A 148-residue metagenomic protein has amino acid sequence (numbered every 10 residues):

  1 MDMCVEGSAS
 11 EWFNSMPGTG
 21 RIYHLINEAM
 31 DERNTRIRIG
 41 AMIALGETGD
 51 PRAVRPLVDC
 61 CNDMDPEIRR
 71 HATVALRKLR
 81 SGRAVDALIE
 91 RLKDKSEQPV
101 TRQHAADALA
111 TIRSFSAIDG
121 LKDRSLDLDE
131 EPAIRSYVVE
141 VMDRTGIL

Functional and structural regions predicted by a protein language model:
M1-H24, E28-D31, R36-R38: N-terminal alpha-helical scaffold/docking segments in eukaryotic complex subunits
E6, S10, A41-M42, V58 (+5 more regions): Hydrophobic core positions within HEAT/HEAT-like alpha-solenoid repeats
W12, A44, A75-K78, A108-T111 (+1 more regions): Core register positions within helices of long alpha-helical scaffolds
S15-A29, D50-N62, S81-K93, S114-L126 (+1 more regions): Amphipathic alpha-helical scaffolding segments comprising HEAT/armadillo-like alpha-solenoid repeats
R33-N34, M64-D65, S96-Q98, D129-E131: Short inter-helical turns and helix N-cap capping residues of alpha-solenoid HEAT/ARM repeat scaffolds
I39-A44, R55-K78: Acidic (E/D-rich), amphipathic helical modules within compact regulatory domains
L126, E130-L148: Eukaryotic acidic, Ser/Thr-rich intrinsically disordered low-complexity regions
